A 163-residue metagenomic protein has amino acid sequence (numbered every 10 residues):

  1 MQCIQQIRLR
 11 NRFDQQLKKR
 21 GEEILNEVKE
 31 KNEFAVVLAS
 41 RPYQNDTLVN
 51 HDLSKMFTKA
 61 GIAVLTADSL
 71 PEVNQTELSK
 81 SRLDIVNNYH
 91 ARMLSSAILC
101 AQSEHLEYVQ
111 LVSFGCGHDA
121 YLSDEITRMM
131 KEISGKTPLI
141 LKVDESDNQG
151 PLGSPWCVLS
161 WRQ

Functional and structural regions predicted by a protein language model:
M1-Q163: An N-terminal assembly and electron-transfer interface module characteristic of large anaerobic redox and radical
